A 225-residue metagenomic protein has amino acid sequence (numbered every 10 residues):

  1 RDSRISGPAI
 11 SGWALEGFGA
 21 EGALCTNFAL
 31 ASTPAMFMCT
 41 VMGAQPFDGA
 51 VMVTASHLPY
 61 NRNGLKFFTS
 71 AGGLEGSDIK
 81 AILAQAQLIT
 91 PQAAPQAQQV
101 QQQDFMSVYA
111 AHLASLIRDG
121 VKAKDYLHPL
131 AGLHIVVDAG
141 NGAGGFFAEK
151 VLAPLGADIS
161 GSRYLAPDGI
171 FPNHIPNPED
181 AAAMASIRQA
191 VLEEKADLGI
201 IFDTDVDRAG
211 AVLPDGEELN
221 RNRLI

Functional and structural regions predicted by a protein language model:
R1, A93-A97, G210: Short beta-strands and strand-loop turn motifs
D2-R62, K150-V212: N-terminal small/polar loop signature for handling phosphorylated ligands or for N-terminal nucleophile
I10, S32, G144, R221-I225: Catalytic-loop motifs flanking and including active-site residues across diverse enzymes
A44, N61-E194: Gly/Ser/Thr-enriched, mixed-charge loops and adjacent short helices that form phosphate/oxyanion-binding elements
V51, F67-I82, V206-I225: Glycine-rich phosphate-binding loop of actin/hexokinase-like ATP-binding domains
